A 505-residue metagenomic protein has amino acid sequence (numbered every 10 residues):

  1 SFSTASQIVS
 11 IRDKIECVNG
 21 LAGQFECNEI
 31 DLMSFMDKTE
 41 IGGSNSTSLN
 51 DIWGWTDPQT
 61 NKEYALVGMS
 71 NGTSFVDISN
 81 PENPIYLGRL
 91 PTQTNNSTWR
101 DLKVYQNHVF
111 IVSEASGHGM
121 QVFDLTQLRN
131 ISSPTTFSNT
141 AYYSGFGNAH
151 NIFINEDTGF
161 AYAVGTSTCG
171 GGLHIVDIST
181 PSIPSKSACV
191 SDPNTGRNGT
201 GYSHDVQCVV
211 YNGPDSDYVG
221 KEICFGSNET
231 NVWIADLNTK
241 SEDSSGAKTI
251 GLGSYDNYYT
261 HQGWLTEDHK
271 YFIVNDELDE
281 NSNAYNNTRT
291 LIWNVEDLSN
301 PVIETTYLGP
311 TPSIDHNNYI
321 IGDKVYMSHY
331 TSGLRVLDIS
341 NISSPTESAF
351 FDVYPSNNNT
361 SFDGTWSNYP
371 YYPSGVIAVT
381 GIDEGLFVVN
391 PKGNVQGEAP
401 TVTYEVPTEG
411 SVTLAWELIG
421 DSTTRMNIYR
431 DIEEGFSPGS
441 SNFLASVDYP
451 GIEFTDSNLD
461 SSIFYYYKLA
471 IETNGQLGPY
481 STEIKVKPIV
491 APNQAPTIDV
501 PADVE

Functional and structural regions predicted by a protein language model:
F2-Q396: Feature marking well-ordered beta-strand scaffolds used for ligand recognition
S74, T424-N427: Short beta-strand/loop motifs in extracellular/secreted proteins, especially within beta-sandwich accessory domains
N394-T423, S461, Q476-N493: Pro/Thr/Ser/Gly-rich low-complexity, intrinsically disordered linker/stalk tracts
V406-T413, D448-E453, E505: Ser/Thr- and Asn-enriched, surface-exposed coil loops between beta-strands
N427-D460, P479-Y480: Recognizes extended acidic, P/S/T-rich segments that occur within or adjacent to Ig-like beta-sandwich modules
D456-G475: Beta-strand-rich modules
I489-E505: Extracellular interdomain linkers/hinges and stalk-like, low-complexity segments in secreted or single-pass
